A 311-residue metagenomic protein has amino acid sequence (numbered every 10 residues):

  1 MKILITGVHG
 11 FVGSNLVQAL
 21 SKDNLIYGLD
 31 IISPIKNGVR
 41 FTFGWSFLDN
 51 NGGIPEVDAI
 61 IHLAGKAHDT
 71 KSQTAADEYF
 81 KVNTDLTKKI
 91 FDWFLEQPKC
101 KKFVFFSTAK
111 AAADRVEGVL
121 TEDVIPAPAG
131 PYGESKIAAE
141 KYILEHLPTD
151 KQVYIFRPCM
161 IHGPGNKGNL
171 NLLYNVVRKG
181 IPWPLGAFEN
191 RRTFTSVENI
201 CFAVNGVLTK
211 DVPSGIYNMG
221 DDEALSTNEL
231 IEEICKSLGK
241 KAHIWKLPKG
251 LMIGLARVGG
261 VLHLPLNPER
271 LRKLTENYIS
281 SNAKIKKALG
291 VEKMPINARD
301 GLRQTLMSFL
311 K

Functional and structural regions predicted by a protein language model:
I3-K22: N-terminal Rossmann NAD(P)H-binding glycine-rich loop of SDR-like oxidoreductase domains
F43-D85, K89, W93-E96, A111: NAD(P)H-binding glycine-rich loop region in Rossmannoid oxidoreductase-like domains and their noncatalytic homologs
K88-P131, Y154: Conserved Rossmann-fold NAD(P)-dependent oxidoreductase catalytic core, especially the SDR/UDP-sugar
A127-Y154: Active-site Tyr-X1-5-Lys
N166-L172, G186-L208, S214-G215: Substrate-positioning beta->alpha
V197, E232, L255-E292: Conserved C-terminal active-site "lid" loop/helix of NAD(P)H-dependent oxidoreductases that clamps the redox cofactor
K210-L266, L302-L306, L310-K311: Mid/C-terminal beta-alpha module of Rossmann-like enzyme folds, strongest in SDR-family dehydrogenases/epimerases
K284, E292-K311: Amphipathic terminal alpha-helices
